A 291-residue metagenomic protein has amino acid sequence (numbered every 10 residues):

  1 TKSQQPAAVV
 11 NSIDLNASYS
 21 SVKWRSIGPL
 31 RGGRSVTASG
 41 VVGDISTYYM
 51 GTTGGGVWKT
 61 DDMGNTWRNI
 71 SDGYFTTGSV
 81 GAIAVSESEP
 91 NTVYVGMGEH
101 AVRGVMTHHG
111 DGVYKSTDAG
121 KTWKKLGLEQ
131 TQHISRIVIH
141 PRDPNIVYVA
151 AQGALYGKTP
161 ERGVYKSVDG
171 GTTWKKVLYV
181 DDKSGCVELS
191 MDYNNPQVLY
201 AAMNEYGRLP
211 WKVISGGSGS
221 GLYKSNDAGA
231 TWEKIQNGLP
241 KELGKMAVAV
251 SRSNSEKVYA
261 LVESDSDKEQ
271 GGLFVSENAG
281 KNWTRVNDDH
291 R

Functional and structural regions predicted by a protein language model:
K2-R291: Beta-propeller blade termini and top-face loops
